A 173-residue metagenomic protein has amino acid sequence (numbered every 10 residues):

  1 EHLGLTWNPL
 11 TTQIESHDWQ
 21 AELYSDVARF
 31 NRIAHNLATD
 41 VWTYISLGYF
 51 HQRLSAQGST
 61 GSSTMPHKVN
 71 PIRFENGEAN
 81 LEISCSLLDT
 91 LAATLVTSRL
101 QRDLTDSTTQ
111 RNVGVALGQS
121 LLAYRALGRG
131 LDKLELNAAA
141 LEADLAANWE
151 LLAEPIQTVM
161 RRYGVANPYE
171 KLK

Functional and structural regions predicted by a protein language model:
E1-T94: Internal glycine-rich alpha/beta core junctions
S59-K173: Catalytic-core signal marking the mid-to-C-terminal active-site face
